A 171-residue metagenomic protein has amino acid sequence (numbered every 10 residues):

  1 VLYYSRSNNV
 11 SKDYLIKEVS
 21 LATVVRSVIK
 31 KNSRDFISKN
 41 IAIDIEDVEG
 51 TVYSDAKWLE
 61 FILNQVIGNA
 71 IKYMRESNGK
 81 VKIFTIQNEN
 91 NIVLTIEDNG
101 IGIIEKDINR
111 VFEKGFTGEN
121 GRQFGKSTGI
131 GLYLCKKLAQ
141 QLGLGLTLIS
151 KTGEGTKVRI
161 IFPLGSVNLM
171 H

Functional and structural regions predicted by a protein language model:
N9-Y14, D47, T51-S54: Conserved micro-motifs of the catalytic ATP-binding
D35-I45: Short conserved segments within the C-terminal catalytic ATPase subdomain
A70-I71: Short helix-loop "hinge" at the ATP-lid/N-box region of the Bergerat-fold HATPase_c
K80-N90: Short beta-strand/loop element within the Bergerat-fold HATPase_c
D98: Acidic ATP/Mg2+-coordinating residue in the GHKL
I103-G115: Short conserved segment of the HATPase_c
